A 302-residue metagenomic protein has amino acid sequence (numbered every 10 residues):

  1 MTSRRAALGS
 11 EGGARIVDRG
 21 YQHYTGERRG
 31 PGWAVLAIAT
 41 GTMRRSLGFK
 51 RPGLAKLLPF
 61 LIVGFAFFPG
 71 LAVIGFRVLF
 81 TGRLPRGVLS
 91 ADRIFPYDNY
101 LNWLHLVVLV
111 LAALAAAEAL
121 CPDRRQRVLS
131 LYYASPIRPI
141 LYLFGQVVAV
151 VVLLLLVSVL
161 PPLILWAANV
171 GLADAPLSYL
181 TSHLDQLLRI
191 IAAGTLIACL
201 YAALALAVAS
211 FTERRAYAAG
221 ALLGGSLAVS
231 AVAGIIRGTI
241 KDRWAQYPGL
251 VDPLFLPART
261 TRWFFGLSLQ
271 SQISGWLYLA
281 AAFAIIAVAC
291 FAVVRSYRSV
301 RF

Functional and structural regions predicted by a protein language model:
T2-G9, F80-D92, A216-S299: Terminal transmembrane helical anchor/hairpin motif
S10-R29, V293: Short, contiguous pre-domain boundary segments
Y24-T40: Short, membrane-interfacial amphipathic segments enriched in basic
G30-W33, M43-I62: Membrane-interface helix starts
P52-V78, V110, L222-S230: Hydrophobic alpha-helical transmembrane segments of multi-pass membrane transport/permease proteins
V63-P69, D98-P122: Long, hydrophobic alpha-helical segments
A119-A149: Helix-loop-helix units of permease transmembrane domains in multi-pass membrane transporters, especially ABC
F144-L206, S210, Q270-I273: Secretory targeting signals
